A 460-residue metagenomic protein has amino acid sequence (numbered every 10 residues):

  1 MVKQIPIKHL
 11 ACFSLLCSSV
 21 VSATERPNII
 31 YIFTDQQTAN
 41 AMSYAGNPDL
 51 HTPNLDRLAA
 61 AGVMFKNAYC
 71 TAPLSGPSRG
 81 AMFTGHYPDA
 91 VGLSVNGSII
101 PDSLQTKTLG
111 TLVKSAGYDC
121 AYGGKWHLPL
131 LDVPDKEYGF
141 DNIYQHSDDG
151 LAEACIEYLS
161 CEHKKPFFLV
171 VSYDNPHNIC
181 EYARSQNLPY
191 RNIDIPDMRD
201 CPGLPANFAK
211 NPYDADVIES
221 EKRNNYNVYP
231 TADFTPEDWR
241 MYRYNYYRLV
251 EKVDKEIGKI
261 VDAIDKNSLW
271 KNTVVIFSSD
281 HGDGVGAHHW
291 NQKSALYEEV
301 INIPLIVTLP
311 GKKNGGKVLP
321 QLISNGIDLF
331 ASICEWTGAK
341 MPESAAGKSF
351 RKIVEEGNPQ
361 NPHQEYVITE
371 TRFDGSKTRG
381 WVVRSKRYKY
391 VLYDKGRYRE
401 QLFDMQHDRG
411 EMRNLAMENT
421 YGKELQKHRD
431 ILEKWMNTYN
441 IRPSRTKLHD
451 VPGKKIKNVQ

Functional and structural regions predicted by a protein language model:
A23-P27, T34, T38-A39, M64 (+6 more regions): Long, internal low-complexity/basic segments
A23-V63, A72-P73, Y182, G410-Y421: Active-site-proximal N-terminal segment of extracellular/periplasmic enzymes that hydrolyze or transfer
I29-Q37, V113, F168-V171, F234 (+4 more regions): A short aromatic-rich beta-strand->coil structural motif
A39-A41, A45-N47, C161-K165, Y173-S324 (+4 more regions): Active-site-proximal cap/lid insertion segments
S43-R79, G85-A90, S115-D119, M198 (+1 more regions): Short, structured active-site-proximal loop/turn typified by the sulfatase FGly-forming signature C/S-X-P-X-R
A45-G46, G62-H86, I99-I100, Y122-D132 (+4 more regions): Short, solvent-exposed turn/loop segments enriched in Gly/Ser/Thr/Pro and often Arg
A81-I193, H363, G380, K395: Catalytic-site neighborhoods of secreted/periplasmic enzymes that process anionic sulfate/phosphate groups
H146, L151, E162, P166 (+10 more regions): C-terminal cap/loop subdomain of S1 sulfatases and analogous C-terminal strand-loop tails that border
